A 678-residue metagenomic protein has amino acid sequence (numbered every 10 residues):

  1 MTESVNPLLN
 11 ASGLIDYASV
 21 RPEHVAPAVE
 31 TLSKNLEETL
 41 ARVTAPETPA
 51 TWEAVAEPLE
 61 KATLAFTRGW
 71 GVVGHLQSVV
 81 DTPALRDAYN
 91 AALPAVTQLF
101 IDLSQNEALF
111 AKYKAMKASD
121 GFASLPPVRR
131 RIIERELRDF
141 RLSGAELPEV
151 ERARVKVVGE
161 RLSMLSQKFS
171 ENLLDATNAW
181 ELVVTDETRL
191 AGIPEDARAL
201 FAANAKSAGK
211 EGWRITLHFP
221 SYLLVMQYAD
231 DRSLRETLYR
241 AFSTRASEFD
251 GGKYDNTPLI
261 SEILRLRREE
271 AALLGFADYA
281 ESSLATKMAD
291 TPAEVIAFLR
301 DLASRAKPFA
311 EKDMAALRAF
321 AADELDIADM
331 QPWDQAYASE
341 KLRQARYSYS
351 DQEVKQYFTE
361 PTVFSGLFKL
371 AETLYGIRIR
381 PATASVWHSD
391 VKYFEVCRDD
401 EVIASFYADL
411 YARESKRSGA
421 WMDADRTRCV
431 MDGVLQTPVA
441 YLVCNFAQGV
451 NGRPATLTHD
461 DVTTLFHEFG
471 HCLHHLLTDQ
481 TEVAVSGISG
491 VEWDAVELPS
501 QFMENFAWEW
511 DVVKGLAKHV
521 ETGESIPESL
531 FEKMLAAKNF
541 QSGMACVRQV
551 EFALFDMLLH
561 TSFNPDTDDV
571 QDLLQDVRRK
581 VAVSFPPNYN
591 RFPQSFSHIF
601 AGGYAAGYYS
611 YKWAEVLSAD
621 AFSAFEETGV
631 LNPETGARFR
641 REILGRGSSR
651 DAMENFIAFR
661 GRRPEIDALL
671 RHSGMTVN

Functional and structural regions predicted by a protein language model:
M1-I193, L200, F625: N-terminal helix-rich structural modules
M1-P27, T31, A191-G192, A199 (+11 more regions): C-terminal, non-catalytic "cap/extension" segments appended to globular domains
L9-H24, V73-A92, A115-V157, T216-P258 (+6 more regions): Short His/Asp/Glu-rich catalytic/ion-coordination signatures at enzyme active sites or charged loops
K34, E38, R42-P49, A65-T82 (+24 more regions): Intrinsically disordered or highly flexible coil/loop and linker segments, enriched in small and charged/polar residues
L64-H75, E134, R138, R240 (+4 more regions): Short, hydrophobic/amphipathic alpha-helical patches that form generic packing surfaces within helical domains
T97, I101, A440, T463: Acidic/His-rich structured neighborhood in mature extracellular/periplasmic domains
I132, K156, R161, E171 (+10 more regions): Active-site-proximal, well-structured secondary-structure segments within enzyme catalytic domains
A447-F466: Short pre-active-site segment immediately N-terminal to the catalytic Zn-binding motif
